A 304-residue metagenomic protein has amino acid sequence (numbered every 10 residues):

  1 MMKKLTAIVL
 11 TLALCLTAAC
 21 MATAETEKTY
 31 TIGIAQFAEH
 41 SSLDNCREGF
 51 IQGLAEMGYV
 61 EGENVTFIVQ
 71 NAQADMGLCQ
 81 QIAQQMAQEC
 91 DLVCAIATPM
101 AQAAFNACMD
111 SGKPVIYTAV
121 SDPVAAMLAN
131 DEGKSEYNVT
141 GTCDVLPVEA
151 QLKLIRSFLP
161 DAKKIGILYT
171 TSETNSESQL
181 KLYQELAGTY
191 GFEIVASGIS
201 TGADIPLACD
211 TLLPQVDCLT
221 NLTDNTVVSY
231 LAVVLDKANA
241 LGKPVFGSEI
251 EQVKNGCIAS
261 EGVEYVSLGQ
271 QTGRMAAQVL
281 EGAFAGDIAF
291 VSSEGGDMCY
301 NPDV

Functional and structural regions predicted by a protein language model:
M1-Y30, E56, Q88: Short, low-complexity disordered leader/linker segments with a strong preference for bacterial N-terminal type II
T31-M57, I68-G77, S172-T174, T226-S229 (+1 more regions): Extracytoplasmic "Venus flytrap"
I32, F50, T140-A187, A289-V304: An alpha-beta-alpha
G58-C79, N138-V139, L186-G202: Short beta-strand elements in bilobed, periplasmic/extracellular small-molecule ligand-binding domains
I68-N130, D224-N239, K243-G247: Beta-alpha junction/loop-to-helix N-cap segments that form part of ligand/metal-binding clefts
D122-K164, V263-A283: Hydrophobic alpha-helical segments within soluble ligand-binding/sensing domains
T174-K243, E249: Pocket-lining segment of extracytoplasmic ligand-binding domains
E251-D303: Flexible loop/turn connectors
